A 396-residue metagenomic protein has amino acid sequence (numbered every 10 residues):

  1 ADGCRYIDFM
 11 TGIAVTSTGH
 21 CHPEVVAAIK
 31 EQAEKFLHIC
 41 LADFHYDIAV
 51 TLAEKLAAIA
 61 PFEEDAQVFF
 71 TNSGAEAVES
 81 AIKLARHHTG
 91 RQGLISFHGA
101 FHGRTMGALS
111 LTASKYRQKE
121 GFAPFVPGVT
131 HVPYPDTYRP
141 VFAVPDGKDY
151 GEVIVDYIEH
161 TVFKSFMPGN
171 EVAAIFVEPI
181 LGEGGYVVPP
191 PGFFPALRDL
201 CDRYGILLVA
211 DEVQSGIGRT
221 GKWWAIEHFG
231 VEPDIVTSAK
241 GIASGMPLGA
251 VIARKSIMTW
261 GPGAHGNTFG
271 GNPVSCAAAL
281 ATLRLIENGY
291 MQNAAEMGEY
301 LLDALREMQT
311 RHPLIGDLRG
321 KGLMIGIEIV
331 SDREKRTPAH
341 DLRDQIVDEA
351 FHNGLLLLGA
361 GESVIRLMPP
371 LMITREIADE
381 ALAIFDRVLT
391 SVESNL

Functional and structural regions predicted by a protein language model:
A1-L396: Conserved N-terminal phosphate-binding loop of PLP-dependent enzymes in the Aspartate aminotransferase
